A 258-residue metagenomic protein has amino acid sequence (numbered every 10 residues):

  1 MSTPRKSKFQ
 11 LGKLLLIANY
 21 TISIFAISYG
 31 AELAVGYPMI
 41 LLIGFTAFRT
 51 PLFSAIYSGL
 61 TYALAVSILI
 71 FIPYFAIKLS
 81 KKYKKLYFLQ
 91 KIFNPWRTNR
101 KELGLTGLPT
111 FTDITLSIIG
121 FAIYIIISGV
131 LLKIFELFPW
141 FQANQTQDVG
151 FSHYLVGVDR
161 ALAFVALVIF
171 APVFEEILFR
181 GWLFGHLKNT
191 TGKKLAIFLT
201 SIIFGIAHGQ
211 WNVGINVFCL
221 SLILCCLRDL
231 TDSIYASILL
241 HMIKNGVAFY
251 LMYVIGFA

Functional and structural regions predicted by a protein language model:
M1-L116, A122-I125, G129, F249-A258: N-terminal, membrane-interfacial amphipathic/helix-forming hydrophobic leader that caps and precedes the first
Y37, I72, F138, F170-A171: Hydrophobic alpha-helix-in-membranes signature
P38-M39, I134, F151: Generic structural signal of hydrophobic/aromatic residues within well-ordered alpha-helices of folded domains
G44-R49, E136-Q145, H186-K194: Membrane interface segments of multi-pass transport proteins and intramembrane proteases
T46, T110, F141-V149, H153-V156: Alpha-helix initiation/capping motif
F121-Q145: Transmembrane alpha-helix/helix-exit interface in multi-pass inner-membrane proteins
I125-G129, D148-A258: Transmembrane helix-loop-helix hairpins at the membrane interface of multi-pass integral membrane proteins
